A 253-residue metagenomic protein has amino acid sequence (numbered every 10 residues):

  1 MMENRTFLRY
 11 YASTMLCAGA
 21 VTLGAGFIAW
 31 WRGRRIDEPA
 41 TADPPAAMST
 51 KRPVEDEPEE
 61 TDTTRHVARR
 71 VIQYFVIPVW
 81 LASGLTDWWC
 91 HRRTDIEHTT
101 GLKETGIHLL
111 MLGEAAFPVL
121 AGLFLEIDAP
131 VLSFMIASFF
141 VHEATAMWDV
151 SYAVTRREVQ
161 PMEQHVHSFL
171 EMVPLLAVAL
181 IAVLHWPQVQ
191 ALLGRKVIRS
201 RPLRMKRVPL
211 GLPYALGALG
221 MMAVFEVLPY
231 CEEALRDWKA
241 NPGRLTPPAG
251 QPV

Functional and structural regions predicted by a protein language model:
M1-V253: Short amphipathic, positively biased membrane-proximal segments that drive organelle/inner-membrane targeting
